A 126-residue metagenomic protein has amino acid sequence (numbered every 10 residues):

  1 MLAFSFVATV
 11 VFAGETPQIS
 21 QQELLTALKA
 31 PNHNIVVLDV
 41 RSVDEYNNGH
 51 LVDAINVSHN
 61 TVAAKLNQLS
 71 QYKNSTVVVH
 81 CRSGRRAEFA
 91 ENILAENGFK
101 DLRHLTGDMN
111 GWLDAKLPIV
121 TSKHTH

Functional and structural regions predicted by a protein language model:
F4-I35, V43-T76, R85-H126: Rhodanese-like catalytic fold shared by cysteine-dependent sulfurtransferases and DSP/PTP-type phosphatases
D39: Phosphate-rich cofactor/ligand-interacting catalytic cores and adjacent structured alpha/beta frameworks
H80: Short, surface-exposed ligand- or partner-binding patches at beta-edge/loop junctions that are enriched in aromatics
